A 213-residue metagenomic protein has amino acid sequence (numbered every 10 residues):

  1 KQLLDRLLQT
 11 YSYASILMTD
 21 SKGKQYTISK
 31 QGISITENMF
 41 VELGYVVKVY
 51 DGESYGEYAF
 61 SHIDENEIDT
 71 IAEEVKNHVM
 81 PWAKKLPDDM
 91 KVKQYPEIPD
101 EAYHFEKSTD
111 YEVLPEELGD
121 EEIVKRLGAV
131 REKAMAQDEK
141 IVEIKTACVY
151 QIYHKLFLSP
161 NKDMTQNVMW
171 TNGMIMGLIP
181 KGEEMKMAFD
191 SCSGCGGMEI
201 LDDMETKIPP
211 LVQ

Functional and structural regions predicted by a protein language model:
K1-Q213: Active-site bordering "gate/hinge" segments that shape substrate access to catalytic or cofactor-binding pockets
